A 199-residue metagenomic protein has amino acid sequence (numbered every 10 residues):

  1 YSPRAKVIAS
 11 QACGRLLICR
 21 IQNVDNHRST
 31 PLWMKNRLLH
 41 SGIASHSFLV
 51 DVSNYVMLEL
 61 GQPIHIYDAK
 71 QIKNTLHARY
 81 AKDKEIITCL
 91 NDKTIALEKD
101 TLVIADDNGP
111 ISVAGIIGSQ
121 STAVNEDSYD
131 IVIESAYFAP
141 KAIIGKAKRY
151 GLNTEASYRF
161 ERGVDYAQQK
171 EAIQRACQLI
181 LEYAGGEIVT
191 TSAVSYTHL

Functional and structural regions predicted by a protein language model:
Y1-L199: RNA/tRNA-interacting regions in translation and RNA-turnover enzymes
